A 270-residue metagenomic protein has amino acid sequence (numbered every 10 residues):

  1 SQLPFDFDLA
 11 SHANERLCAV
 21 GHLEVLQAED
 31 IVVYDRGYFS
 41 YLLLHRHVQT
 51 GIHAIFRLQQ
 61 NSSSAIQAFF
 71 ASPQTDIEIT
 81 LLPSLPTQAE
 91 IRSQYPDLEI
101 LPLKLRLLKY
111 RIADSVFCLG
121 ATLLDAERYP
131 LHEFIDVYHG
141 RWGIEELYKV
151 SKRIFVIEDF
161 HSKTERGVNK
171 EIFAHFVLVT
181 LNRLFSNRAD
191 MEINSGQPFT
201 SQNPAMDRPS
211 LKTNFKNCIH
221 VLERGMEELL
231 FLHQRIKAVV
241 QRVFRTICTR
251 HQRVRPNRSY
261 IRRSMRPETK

Functional and structural regions predicted by a protein language model:
S1-K270: Single, function-defining residue in the core of a domain
